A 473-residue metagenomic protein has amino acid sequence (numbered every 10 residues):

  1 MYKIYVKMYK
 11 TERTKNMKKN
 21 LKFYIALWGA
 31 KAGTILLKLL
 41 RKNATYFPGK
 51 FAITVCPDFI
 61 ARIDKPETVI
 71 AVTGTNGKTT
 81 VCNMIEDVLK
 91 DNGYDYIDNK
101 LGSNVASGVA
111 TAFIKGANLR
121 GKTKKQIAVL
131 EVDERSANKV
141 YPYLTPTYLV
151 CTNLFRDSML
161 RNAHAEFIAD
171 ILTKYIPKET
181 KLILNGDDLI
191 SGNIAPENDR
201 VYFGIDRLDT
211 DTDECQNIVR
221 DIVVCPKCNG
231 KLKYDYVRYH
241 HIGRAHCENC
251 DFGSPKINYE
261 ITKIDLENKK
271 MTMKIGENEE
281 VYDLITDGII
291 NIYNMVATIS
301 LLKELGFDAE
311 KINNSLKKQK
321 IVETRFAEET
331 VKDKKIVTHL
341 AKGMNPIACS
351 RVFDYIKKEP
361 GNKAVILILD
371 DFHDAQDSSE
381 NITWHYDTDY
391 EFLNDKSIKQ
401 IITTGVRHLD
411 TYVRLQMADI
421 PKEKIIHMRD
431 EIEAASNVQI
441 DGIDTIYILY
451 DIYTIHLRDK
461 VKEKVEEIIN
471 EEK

Functional and structural regions predicted by a protein language model:
Y2-Y5, Y9-K38, N43-T45, I222 (+6 more regions): ATP-dependent carboxylate-amine ligase
Y5, E12-N16, N20-V224: Phosphate-binding loop of NTP-binding sites
K19, G204-I347: Adenine nucleotide phosphate-binding catalytic loops in nucleotide-utilizing enzymes
F51, K90, N278, K303 (+1 more regions): Short polybasic/polar patches that bind polyanions
N76-K78, S103-N104, L189, N291 (+3 more regions): Gly/Ser/Thr-rich loops at beta-strand to alpha-helix junctions that form or flank small-molecule/cofactor-binding
V81-C82, K139-V140, L160-R161, N193-A195 (+7 more regions): Short glycine-/acidic-enriched loop or helix-start segments at secondary-structure transitions that form or flank
I85, L89, V109-F113, M295-L305 (+1 more regions): Buried hydrophobic packing segments
D95, K181, K231, D308 (+1 more regions): Residue-level detector of anion-binding/catalytic polar loops
